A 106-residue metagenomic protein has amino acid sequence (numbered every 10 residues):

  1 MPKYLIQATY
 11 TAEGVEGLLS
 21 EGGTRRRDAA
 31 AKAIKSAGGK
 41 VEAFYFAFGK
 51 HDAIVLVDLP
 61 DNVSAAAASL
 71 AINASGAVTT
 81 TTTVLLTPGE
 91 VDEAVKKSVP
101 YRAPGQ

Functional and structural regions predicted by a protein language model:
M1-Q106: A compositional/biophysical signature of low hydrophobicity enriched in polar/charged and small residues
